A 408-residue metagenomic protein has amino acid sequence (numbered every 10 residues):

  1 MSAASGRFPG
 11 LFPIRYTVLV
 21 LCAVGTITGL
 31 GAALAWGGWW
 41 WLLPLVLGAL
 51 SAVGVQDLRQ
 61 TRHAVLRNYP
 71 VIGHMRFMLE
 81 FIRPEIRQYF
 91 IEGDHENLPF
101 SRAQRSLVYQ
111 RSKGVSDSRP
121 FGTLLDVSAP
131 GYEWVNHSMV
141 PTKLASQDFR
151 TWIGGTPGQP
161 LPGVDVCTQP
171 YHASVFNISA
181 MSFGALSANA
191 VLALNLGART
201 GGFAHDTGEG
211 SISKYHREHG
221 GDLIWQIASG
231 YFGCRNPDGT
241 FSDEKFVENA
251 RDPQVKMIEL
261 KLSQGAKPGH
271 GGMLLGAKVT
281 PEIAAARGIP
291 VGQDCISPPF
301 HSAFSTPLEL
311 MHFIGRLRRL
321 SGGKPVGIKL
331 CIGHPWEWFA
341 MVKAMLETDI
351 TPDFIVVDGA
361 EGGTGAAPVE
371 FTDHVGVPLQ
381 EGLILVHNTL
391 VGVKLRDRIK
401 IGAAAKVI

Functional and structural regions predicted by a protein language model:
S2-D206, G210-G220, W225-P237, F241-A266 (+1 more regions): Conserved, well-structured core domains of diverse proteins
Q169-N177, Q264-P268, M273-L275, A285-P298 (+2 more regions): N-terminal small/glycine-rich loop or linker at the start of catalytic domains across soluble metabolic enzymes
A188, L192, G201, H205 (+2 more regions): Internal alpha/beta core interface subdomains
A193, G239, M273-L275, M341-A344 (+1 more regions): Short, glycine/charged-enriched secondary-structure capping and boundary segments
W225, S229-G233, G276-S305, G365-E381: Glycine-rich tight-turn/loop motif centered on a GG-T
D243-I258, G271, W338-T351: Short amphipathic alpha-helices and their capping/turn segments at secondary-structure boundaries
M257-S263, P281-V291, P352-A360: Non-cysteine beta-strand/loop elements that form the S-adenosyl-L-methionine
P298-I408: Glycine-rich phosphate/ribose-binding loops and adjacent secondary-structure elements that form binding surfaces
